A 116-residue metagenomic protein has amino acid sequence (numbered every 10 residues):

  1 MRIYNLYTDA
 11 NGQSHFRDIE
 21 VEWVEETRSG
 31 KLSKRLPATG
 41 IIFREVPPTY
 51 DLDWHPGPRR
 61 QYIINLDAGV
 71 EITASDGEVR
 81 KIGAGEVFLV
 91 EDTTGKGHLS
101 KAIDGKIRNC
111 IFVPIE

Functional and structural regions predicted by a protein language model:
M1-F43: A short, N-terminal "cap"/entry segment at the start of jelly-roll beta-barrel domains of the cupin/DSBH fold
V21-E25, T39-G57, E91-G95, I115-E116: Conserved short histidine dyad/triad with adjacent acidic residue
K31-R35, D51-G57, T73-A74, R80-K81 (+1 more regions): Short histidine-centered beta-strand/loop micro-motifs that create catalytic or ligand/metal-coordination sites
P37-I42, Y50, Q61, L66-A68 (+2 more regions): A generic structural signal for short beta-strands and their flanking turns/coil linkers
E45, S75-T93: Short acidic-glycine-tyrosine-enriched beta hairpin
P58-D76, E86: Glycine- and acidic-residue-biased ligand/ion/polar-headgroup-sensing regions
L89-T93, L99, I103-E116: A short hydrophobic beta-strand segment most commonly corresponding to one strand of the jelly-roll/cupin
